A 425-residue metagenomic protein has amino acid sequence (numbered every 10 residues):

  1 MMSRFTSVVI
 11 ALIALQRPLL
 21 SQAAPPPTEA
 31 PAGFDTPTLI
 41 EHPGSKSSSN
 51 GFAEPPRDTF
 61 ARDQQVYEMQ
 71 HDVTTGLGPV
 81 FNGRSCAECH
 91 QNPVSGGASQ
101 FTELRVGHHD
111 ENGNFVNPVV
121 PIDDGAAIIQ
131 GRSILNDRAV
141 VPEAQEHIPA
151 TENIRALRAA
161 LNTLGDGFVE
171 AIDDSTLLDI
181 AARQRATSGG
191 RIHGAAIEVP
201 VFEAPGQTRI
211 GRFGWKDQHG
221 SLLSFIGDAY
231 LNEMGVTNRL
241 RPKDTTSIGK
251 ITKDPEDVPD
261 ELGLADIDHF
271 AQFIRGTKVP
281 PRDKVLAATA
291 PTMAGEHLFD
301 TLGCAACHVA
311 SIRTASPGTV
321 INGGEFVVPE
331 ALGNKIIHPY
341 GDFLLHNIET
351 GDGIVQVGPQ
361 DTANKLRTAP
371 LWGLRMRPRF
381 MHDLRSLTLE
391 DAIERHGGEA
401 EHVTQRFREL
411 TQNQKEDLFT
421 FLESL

Functional and structural regions predicted by a protein language model:
M1-F5: Positively charged n-region of N-terminal signal peptides that target proteins for export
S7-R17: Bacterial N-terminal signal peptides
S21-L425: Periplasmic c-type cytochrome electron-transfer domains
